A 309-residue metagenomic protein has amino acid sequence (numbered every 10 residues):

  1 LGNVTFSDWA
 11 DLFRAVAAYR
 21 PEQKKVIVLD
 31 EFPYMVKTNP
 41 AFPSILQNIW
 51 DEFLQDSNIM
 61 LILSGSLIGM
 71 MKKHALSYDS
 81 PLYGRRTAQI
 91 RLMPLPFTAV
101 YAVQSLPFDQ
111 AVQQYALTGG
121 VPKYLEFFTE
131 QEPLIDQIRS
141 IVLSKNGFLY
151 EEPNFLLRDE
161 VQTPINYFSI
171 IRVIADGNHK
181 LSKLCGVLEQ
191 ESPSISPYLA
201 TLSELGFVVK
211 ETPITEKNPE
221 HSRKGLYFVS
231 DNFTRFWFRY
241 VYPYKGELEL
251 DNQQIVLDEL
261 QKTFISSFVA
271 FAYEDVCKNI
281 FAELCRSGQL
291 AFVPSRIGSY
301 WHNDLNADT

Functional and structural regions predicted by a protein language model:
L1-T263: Phosphate-binding site recognition
G225-T309: A cross-kingdom feature that marks ATP-driven nucleic-acid transaction machinery
